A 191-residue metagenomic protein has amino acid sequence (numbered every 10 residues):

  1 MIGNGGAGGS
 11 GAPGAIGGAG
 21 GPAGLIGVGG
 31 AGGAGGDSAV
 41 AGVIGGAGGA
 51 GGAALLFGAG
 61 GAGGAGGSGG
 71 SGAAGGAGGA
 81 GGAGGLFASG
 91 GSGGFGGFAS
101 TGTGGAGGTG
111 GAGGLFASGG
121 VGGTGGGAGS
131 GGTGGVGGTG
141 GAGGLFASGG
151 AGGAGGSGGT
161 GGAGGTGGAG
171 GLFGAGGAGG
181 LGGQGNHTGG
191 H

Functional and structural regions predicted by a protein language model:
M1-H191: Collagen-like Gly-X-Y triplet repeats in extracellular proteins
